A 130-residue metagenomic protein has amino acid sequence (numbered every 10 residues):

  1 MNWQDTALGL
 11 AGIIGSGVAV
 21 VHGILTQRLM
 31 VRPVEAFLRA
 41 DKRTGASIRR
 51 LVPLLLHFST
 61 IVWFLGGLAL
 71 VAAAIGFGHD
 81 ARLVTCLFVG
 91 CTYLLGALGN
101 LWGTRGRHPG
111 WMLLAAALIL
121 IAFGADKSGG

Functional and structural regions predicted by a protein language model:
M1-G12, A72-R82, G124-G130: Helix-coil boundary and interhelical linker segments in multi-pass alpha-helical membrane proteins
D5, R107-A116: Non-cytosolic membrane-interface motifs at loop->transmembrane helix junctions
T6-R28: N-terminal signal-anchor transmembrane alpha helix
H22-A36, L70-F77, N100-R107: Perimembrane helix-loop junctions in membrane proteins
R28-L51: Cytosolic, membrane-interface loops and tails of multi-pass inner-membrane proteins
A46-V62: A loop-to-helix transmembrane entry motif
H57-A97: Mid-chain, well-packed structural core segment of small domains
G76, L87, L94-W111, I121-G130: Membrane-helix boundary connector in multi-pass membrane proteins
